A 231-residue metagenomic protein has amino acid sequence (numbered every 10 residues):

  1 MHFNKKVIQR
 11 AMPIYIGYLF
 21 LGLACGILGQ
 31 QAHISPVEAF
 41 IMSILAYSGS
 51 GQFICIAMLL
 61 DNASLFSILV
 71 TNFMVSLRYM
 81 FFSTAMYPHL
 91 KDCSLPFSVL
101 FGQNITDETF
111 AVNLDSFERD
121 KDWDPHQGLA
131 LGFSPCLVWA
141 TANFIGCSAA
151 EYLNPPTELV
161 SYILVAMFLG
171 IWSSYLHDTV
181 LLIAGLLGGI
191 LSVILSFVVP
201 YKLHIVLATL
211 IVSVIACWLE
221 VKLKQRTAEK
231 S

Functional and structural regions predicted by a protein language model:
M1-V7, D122-W123, V221-S231: Intrinsically disordered, low-complexity non-transmembrane regions of multi-pass membrane transporters
V7-L19, N72, G132-C136, I190-S196: Entry/N-cap segments of selected transmembrane alpha helices and their immediately preceding amphipathic helices
Q9-G102, H204: Pore-lining transmembrane helices
L23-I27, I54-C55, V112, F144 (+4 more regions): Alpha-helical transmembrane segments of multipass membrane proteins
G26-Q30, Y87, K91, E118 (+7 more regions): Membrane-water interface at transmembrane helix exits
Y47-G51, M74-F81, A166-S173, S192-I194 (+1 more regions): Alpha-helical transmembrane segments and their membrane-interface exit regions
V70-S161: Helix-loop-helix junctions within the multi-pass membrane cores of secondary transporters/permeases
P125-L207: Membrane-embedded alpha-helical modules
